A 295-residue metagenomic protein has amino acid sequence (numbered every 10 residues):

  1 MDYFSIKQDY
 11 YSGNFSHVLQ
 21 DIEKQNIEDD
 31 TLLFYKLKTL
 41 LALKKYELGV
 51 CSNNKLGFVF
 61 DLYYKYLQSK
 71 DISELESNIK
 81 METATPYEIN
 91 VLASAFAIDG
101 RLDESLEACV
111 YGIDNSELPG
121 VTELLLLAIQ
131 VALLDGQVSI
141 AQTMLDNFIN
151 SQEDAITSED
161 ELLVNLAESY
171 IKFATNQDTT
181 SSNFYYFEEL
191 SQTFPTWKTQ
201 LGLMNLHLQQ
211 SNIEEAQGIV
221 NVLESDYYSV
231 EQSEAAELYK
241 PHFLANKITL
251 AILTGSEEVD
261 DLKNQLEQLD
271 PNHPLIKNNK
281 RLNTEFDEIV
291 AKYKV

Functional and structural regions predicted by a protein language model:
M1-I72, Y239-K240, E258, K263-V295: N-terminal alpha-helical scaffold/docking segments in eukaryotic complex subunits
M1-Y3, I27-L33, S52-D61, M81-V91 (+4 more regions): Generic helix N-cap/helix-start motif at coil->alpha-helix transitions
D9, L40, K65, F96 (+4 more regions): Residue at a conserved register position within TPR or TPR-like alpha-solenoid repeats
S16, P86, S94-F96, R101-C109 (+1 more regions): Sequence/structural signature of beta-propeller domains
S16-K24, K45-K55, K70-E82, L102-D114 (+4 more regions): Alpha-helical repeat scaffolds
G112-I171, D178-S182: Solenoidal tandem-repeat scaffolds enriched in leucines and small polar residues
F173-V295: Structured C-terminal portions of repeat-based eukaryotic scaffold domains
